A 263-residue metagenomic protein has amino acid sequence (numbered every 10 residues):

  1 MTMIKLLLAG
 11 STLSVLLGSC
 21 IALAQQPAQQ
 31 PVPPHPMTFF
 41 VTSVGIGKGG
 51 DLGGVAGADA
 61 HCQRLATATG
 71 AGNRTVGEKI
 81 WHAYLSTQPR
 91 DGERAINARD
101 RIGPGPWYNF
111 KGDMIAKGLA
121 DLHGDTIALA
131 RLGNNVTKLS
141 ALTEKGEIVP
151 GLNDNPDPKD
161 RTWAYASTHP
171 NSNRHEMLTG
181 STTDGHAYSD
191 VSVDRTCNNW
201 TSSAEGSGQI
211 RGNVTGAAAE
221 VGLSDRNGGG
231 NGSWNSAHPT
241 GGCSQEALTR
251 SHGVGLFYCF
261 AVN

Functional and structural regions predicted by a protein language model:
M1-S11: Bacterial N-terminal signal peptides that target proteins for export
A9-S19: Bacterial N-terminal signal peptides
C20-A24: Sec/Tat signal peptide C-region and signal peptidase I cleavage site
Q25-N263: Secreted/extracellular ectodomain signature
